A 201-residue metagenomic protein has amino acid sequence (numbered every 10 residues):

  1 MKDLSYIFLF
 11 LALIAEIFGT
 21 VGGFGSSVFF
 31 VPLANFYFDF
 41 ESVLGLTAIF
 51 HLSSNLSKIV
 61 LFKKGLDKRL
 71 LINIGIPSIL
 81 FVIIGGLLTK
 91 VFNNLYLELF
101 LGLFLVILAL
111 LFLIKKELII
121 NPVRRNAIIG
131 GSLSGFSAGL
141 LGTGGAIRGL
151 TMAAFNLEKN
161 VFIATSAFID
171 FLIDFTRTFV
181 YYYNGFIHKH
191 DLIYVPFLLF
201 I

Functional and structural regions predicted by a protein language model:
M1-F18, P122-G135: Small-residue-enriched transmembrane helix starts and helix-helix packing motifs in multi-pass inner-membrane proteins
Y6-N73, G145-I201: Small-residue-rich hydrophobic segments that form or flank transmembrane alpha-helices in multi-pass membrane proteins
P32, V82-K90, L150: Small-residue-mediated transmembrane helix hinge/kink sites in multi-pass secondary transporters
H51, S78-V82, L105, D170: Residue-level recognition of pore/gate-forming positions within transmembrane alpha-helices of multi-pass
N55-K64, G86, E98-N126: Transmembrane helix exit motif
D67-S78, L99-F104, P122-S132, V161-A167: Cytoplasmic-side transmembrane-helix entry/capping segments in multi-pass membrane proteins
I107-I163: Membrane-embedded helical hairpins/re-entrant loop segments and their flanking transmembrane helices within multi-pass
